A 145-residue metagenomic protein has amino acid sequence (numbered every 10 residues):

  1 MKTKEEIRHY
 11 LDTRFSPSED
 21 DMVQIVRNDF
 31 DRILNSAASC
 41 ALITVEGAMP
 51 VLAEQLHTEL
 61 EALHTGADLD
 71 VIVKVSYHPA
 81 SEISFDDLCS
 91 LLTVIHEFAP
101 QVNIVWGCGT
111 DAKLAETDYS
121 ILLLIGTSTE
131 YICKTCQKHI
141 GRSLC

Functional and structural regions predicted by a protein language model:
M1-C145: Tubulin/FtsZ superfamily GTPase core signature
